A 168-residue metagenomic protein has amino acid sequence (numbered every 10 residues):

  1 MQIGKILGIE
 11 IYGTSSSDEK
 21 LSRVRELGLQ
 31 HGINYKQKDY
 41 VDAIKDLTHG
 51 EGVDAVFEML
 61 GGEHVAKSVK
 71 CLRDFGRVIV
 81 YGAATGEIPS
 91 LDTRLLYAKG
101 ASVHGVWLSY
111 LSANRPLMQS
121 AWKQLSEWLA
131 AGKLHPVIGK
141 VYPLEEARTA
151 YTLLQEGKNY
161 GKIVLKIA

Functional and structural regions predicted by a protein language model:
M1-Q37: Mid-domain Rossmann-like dinucleotide-binding core that forms the NAD(H)/NADP(H) cofactor-binding site
L7, S15, V24, E63-K133 (+1 more regions): Glycine-rich phosphate-binding loop and adjacent beta-alpha segment of Rossmann(oid) nucleotide-cofactor-binding
L29, G52-V53, L96, L134 (+1 more regions): Local beta-strand N-terminus motif with an aromatic residue
D39-G50: Short amphipathic alpha-helix with an adjacent loop that forms part of the alpha/beta core around
V56-F57, I79: N-terminal Rossmann-like NAD(P) cofactor-binding module of classical short-chain dehydrogenase/reductase
S126, K133-K140, R148-A168: C-terminal capping/lid region of NAD(P)-dependent oxidoreductase domains
